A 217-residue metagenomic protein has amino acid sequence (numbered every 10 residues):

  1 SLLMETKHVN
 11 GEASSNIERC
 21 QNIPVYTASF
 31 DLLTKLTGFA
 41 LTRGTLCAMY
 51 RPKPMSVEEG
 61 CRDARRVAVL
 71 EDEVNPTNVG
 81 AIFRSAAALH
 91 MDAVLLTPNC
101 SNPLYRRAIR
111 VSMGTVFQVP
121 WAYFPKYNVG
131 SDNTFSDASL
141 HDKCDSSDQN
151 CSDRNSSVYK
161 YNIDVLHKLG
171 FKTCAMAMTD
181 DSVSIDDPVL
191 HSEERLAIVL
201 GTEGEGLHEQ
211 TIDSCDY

Functional and structural regions predicted by a protein language model:
S1, E5-E12, R19-T27, D31 (+1 more regions): RNA substrate-binding interface of SAM-dependent RNA methyltransferases
T34, R107, E209: Alpha-helical elements of the RecA-like P-loop NTPase motor core of helicases
T42-L46: Short hydrophobic/aromatic beta-strand or adjacent loop that forms the aromatic wall/cage of a ligand/substrate-binding
C174-Y217: Active-site/ligand-binding-proximal alpha/beta "capping" segment
